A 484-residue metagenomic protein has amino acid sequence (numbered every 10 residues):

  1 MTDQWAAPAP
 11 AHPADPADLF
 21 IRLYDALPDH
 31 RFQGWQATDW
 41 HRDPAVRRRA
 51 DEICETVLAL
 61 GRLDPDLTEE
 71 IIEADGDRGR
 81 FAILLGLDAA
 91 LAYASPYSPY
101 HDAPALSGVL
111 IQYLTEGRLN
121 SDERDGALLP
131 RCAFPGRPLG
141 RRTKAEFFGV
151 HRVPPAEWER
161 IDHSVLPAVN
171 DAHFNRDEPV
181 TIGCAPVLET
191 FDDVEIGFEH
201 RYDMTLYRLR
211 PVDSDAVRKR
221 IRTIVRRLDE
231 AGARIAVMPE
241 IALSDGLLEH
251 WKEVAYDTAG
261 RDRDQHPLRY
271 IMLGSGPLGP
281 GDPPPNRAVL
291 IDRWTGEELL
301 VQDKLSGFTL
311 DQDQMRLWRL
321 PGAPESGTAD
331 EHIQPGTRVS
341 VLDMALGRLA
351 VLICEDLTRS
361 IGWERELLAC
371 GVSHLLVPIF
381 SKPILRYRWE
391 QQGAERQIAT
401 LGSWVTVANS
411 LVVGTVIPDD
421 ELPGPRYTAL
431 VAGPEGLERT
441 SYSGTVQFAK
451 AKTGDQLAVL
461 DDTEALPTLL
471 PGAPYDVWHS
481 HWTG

Functional and structural regions predicted by a protein language model:
M1, T181-A185, A350: Short, well-ordered beta-strand segments
T2-A92, S98, L248-L273, L357-L457: CN hydrolase (nitrilase-like) catalytic-core segments centered on the catalytic cysteine and neighboring Lys/Glu
D18-L188, E195: Long, charge-dense tracts
T143-E178, G281-C370, D455-L466, P471-W478 (+1 more regions): Active-site catalytic loop in hydrolytic enzyme cores
A185-V187, E240-I241, G274-P277, K304-L305 (+3 more regions): Active-site-proximal beta-strand/loop segments in catalytic clefts of secreted hydrolases
V194-S214: A solvent-exposed, charged loop/short amphipathic helix patch at secondary-structure junctions
V212-D303, S381-P383, E390-E395, A399-S403: Cys-nucleophile CN-hydrolase/nitrilase-fold catalytic domain and related Cys-dependent amidase chemistry that acts on
R234-I235, G347-L349, H374: Structural motif
